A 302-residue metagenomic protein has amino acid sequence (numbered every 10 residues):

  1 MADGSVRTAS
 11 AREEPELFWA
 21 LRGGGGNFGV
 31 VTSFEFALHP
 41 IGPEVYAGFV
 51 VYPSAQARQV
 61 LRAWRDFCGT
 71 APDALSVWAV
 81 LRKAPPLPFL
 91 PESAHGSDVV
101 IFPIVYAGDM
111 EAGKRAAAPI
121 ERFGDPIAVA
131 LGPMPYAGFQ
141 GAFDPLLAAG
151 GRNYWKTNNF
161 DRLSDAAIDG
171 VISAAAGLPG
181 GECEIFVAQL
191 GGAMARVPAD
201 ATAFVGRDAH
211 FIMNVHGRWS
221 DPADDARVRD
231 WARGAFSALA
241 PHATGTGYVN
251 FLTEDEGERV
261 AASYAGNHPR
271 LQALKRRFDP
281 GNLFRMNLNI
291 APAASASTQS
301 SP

Functional and structural regions predicted by a protein language model:
M1-P302: Soluble FAD-dependent oxygen oxidases
